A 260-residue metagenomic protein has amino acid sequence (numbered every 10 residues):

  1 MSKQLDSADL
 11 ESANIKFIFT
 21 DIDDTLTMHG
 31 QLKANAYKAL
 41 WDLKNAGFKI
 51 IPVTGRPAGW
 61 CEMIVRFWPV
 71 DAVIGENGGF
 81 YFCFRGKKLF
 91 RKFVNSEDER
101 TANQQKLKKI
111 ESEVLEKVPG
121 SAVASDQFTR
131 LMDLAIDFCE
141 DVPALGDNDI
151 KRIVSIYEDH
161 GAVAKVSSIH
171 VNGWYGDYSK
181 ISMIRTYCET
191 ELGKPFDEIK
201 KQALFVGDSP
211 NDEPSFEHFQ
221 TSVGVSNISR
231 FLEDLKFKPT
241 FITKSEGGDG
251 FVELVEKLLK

Functional and structural regions predicted by a protein language model:
M1-T20: Non-catalytic pre-domain segments flanking phosphatase-related domains
A8, A13, K33, I181-K260: Mg2+-dependent phosphoryl-transfer enzymes with acidic/Ser/Thr/Gly-rich catalytic loops
I18-T20, V73-I74, F205: Residue-level marker for buried hydrophobic side chains located in beta-strands that build the well-ordered beta-sheet
H29-D126: Active-site phosphate-binding/coordination module
W68-P69, N77, H160, H218-F219 (+1 more regions): Short, structured coil segments at secondary-structure junctions
E113-H218: Conserved acidic, metal-coordinating active-site core of Asp-based, Mg2+-dependent phosphoryl-transfer enzymes
